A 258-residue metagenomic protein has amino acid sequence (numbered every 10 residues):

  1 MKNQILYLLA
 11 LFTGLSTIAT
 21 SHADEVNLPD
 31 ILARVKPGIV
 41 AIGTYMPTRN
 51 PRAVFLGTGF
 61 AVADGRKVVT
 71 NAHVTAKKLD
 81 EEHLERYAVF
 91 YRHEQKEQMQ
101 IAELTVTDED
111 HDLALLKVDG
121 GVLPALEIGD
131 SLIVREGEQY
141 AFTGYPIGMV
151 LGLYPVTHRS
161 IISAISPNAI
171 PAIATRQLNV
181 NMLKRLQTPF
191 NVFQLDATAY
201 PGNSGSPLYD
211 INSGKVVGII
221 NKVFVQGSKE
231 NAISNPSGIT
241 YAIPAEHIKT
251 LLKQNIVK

Functional and structural regions predicted by a protein language model:
M1-L8: Bacterial N-terminal signal peptides that target proteins for export
L8-S16: Bacterial N-terminal signal peptides
E25-L28, Y45-N71, M99-Q100, G205 (+2 more regions): A conserved glycine-rich beta-strand in the N-terminal activation segment of trypsin-fold
D30-I31, K78, E103-T105, D119-Y154: Active-site substrate-binding loop(s) of clan PA
V35-R52, V118-A125, V156-K253: Active-site region of chymotrypsin-like
V62-A63, V134-R135, I211: Short, well-ordered loop/turn sites that connect or cap secondary structure elements
A63-E109: Catalytic-histidine neighborhood of serine endopeptidases, predominantly the chymotrypsin-like S1/PA family
E85-A88, E94-A102, E136-A141, P155-R176: Beta-strand/loop subdomains of soluble extracytoplasmic proteins
